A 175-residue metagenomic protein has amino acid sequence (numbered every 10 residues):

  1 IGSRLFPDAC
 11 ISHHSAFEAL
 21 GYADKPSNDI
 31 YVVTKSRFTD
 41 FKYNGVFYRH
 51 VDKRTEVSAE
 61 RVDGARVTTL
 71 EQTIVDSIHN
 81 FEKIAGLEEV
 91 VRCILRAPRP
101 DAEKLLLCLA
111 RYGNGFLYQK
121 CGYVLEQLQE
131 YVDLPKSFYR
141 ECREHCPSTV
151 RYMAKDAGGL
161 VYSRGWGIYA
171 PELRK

Functional and structural regions predicted by a protein language model:
I1-V57, G165-I168: Short gly/ser-rich loop at a beta-strand->alpha-helix junction or flexible surface loop bordering the NTP-binding
A59-K175: Hydrophobic alpha-helical interaction segments
